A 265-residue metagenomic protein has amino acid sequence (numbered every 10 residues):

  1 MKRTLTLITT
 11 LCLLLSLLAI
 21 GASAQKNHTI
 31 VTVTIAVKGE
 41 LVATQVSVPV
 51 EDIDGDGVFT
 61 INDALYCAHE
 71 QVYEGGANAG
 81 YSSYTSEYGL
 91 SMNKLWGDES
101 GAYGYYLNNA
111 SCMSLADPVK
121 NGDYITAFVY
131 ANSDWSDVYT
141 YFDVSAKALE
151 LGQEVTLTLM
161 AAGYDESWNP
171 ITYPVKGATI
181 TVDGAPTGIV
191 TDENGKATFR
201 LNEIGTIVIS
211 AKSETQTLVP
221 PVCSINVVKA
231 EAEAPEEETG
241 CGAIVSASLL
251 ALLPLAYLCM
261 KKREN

Functional and structural regions predicted by a protein language model:
M1-T9, M260-N265: Positively charged n-region of N-terminal signal peptides that target proteins for export
L5-L7, T239-L250: Short, hydrophobic alpha-helical membrane anchors of single-pass surface/secreted proteins
T9-S16, P254: Bacterial N-terminal signal peptides
L15-S23: C-terminal segment of classical bacterial N-terminal signal peptides
A22-E237: Ubiquitin-like/PB1-type beta-grasp interaction modules and other compact soluble beta-rich domains
A234-A243, E264-N265: Short acidic DE-rich linear segments
I244-K262: A cross-kingdom C-terminal cell-surface attachment/processing module
